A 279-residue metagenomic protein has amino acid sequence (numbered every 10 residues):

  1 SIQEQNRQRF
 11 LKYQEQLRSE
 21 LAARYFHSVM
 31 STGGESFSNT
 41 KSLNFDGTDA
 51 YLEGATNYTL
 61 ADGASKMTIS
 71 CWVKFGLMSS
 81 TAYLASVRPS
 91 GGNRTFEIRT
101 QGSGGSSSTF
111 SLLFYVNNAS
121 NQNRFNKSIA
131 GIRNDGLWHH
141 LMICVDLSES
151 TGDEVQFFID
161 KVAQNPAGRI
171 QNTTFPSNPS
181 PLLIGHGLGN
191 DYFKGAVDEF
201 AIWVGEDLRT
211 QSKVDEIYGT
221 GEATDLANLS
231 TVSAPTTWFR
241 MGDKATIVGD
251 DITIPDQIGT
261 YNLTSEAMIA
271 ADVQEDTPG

Functional and structural regions predicted by a protein language model:
S1-D49, V214-G279: Extracytoplasmic low-complexity segments
N44-M67, R124-I132, H186-G189, G219-S230: Short surface loop/edge beta-strand patches of beta-sandwich-type extracellular domains that form ligand-contact sites
T48-L113, S148-E154, D191, E206-K213: Extracellular glycan-recognition modules
C71, G136-L147, F157, A201: Short tryptophan-centered beta-strand motifs in secreted/extracellular beta-sheet-rich domains of glycan-recognition
S86-T95, E154-Q164, T220-D225: Short edge-strand/loop segments of extracellular domains
F114-H140: Short, aromatic/His-centered strand-loop micro-motif at the edge of beta-sheets
I159-P181, D225-L226: Short, solvent-exposed beta-strand-to-loop segments that form ligand-recognition rims of beta-rich domains
S177-D198, D207, T220-L226: Extracellular glycan-interaction patches encoded by glycine-rich segments
